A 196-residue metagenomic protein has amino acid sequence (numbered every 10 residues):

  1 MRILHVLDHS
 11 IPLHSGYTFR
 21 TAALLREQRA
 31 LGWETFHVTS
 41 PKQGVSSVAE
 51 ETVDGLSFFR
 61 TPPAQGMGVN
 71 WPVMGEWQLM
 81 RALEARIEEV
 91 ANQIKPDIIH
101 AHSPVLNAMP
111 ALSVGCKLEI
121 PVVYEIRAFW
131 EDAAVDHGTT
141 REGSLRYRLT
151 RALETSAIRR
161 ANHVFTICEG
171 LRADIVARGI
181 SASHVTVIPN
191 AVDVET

Functional and structural regions predicted by a protein language model:
M1-P63: N-terminal subdomain of nucleotide-sugar transferases
D8, P63-M74, V123-T155, E195: Acceptor-binding helix/loop patch of EC 2.4 sugar-transfer enzymes, predominantly nucleotide-sugar-dependent
G66-I98, M109, K117, R148-S156: An amphipathic, basic-hydrophobic alpha-helix
I99-E119, Y124-A133: An aromatic- and histidine-rich active-site surface loop
S103, C168-E169: Helix N-cap/beta->alpha junction signal
R159-C168: A short beta-strand/loop micro-motif in the catalytic core of glycosyltransferases that engages the nucleotide-sugar
G170, A191: Carbohydrate-associated surface elements
V176, V192-T196: Acidic anion/phosphate-binding donor-loop and adjacent secondary structure in glycosyltransferase catalytic cores
